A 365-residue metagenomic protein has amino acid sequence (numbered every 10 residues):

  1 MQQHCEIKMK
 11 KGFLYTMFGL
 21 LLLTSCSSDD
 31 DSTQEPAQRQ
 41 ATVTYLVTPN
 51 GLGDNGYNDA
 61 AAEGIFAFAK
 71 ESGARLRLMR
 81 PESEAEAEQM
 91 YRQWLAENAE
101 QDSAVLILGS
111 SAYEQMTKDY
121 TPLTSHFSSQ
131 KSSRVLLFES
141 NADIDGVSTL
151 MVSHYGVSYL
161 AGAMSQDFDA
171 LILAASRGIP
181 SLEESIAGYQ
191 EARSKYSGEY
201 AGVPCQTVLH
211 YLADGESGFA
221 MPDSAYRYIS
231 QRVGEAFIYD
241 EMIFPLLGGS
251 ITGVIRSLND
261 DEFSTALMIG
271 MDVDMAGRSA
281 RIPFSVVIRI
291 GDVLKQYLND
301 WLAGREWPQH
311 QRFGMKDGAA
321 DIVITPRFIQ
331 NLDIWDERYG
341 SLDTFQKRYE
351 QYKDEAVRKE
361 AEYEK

Functional and structural regions predicted by a protein language model:
L22-S25: C-terminal motif of bacterial Sec signal peptides marking the signal peptidase cleavage site
S27-Q34: Bacterial lipoprotein signal-peptidase II cleavage site
V43-G64, F68, M79-E84, S110 (+1 more regions): Extracytoplasmic "Venus flytrap"
Y45-L46, A99-S111, L136-F138, I172 (+2 more regions): Periplasmic-binding protein-like
I65, Y159-P204, H310-D336: An alpha-beta-alpha
S125-V152, V273-A280: Flexible loop/hinge segments that line or gate small-molecule binding clefts
T149-L171, V286-A303: Hydrophobic alpha-helical segments within soluble ligand-binding/sensing domains
Q296-K365: Hinge/cleft segment of the Venus flytrap/periplasmic-binding protein
